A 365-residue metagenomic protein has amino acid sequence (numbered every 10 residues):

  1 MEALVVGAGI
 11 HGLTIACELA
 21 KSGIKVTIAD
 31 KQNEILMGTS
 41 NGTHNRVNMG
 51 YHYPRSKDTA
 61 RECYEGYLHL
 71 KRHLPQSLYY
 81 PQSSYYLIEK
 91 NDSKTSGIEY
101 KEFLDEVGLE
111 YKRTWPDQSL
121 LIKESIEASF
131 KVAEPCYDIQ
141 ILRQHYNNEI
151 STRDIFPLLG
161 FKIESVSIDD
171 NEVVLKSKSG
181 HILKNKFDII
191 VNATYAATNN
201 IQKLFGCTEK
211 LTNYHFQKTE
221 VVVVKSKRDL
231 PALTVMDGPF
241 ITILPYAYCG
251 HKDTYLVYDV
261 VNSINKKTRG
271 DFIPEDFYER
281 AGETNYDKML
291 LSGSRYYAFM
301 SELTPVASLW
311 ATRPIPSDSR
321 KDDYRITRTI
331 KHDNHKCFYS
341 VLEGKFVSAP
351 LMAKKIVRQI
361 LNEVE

Functional and structural regions predicted by a protein language model:
E2-T27: N-terminal Rossmann-like FAD-binding beta1-loop-alpha1 element of flavoenzymes
A20-N41: Glycine-rich FAD pyrophosphate-binding loop
L36, G180-L233, Y246-K252, E279 (+1 more regions): Central helical "cap/lid" subdomain
H44-A128: Dinucleotide-binding Rossmann-like beta1-alpha1 core, especially the glycine-rich loop that anchors the ADP
L78-I88, T114-P157, H335-E343: Helix-loop-beta segment of a Rossmann-like dinucleotide-binding subdomain
F130-I189, A193-Q202, A349-K355: Helical element adjacent to the flavin cofactor pocket in flavoenzyme catalytic cores
L230-D322: Active-site lid/adjacent beta-loop-alpha segment flanking the redox-cofactor pocket in flavoenzymes
L291-E365: C-terminal catalytic lobe of FAD-dependent flavoproteins
